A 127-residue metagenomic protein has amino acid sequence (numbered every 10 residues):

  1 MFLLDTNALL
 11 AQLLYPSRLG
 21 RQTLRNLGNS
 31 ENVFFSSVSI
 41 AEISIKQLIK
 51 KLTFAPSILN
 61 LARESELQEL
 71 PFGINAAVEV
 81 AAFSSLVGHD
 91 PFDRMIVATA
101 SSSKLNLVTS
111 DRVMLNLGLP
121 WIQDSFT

Functional and structural regions predicted by a protein language model:
M1-F35, L48-N60, S103, N116 (+1 more regions): Short, well-structured N-terminal submotif of metal-dependent ribonuclease cores
F2-L3, V33-F34, S65-L70, N106-V108: Short loop->beta-strand "edge-of-pocket" segments that line small-molecule binding or catalytic clefts across diverse
A8-L9, S39, I58, A76 (+2 more regions): Alpha-helix capping/helix-boundary segments
Y15-P16, K46, F83, P120: Residue-level signal for well-ordered alpha-helical positions
I43: Phosphate/NTP-binding elements of NTP-utilizing enzymes
L61-L86: Acidic catalytic patch
F92: Acidic donor-binding loop at a coil-to-helix junction in glycosyltransferase catalytic cores that engages
V97-T127: Acidic, PIN/NYN-like endoribonuclease modules and their adjacent C-terminal/linker elements
